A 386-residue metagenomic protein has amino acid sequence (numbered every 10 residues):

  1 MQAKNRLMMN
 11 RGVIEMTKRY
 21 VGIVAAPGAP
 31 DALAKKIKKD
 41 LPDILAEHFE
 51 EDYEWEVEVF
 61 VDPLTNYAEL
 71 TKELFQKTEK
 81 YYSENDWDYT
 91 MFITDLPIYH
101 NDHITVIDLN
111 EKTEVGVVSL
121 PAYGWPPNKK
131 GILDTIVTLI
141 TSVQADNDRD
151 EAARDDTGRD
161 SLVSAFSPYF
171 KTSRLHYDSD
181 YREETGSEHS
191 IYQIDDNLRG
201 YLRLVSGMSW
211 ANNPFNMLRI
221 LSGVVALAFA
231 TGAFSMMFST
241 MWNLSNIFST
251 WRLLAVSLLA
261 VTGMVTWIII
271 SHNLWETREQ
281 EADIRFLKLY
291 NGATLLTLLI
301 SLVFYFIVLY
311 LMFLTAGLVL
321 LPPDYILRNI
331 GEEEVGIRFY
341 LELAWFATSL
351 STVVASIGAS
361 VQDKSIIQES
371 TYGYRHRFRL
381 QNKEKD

Functional and structural regions predicted by a protein language model:
Q2-M8, R203, G207-A211, N216 (+5 more regions): Disordered, low-complexity tails and leader-like regions
A3-D156: Soluble N-terminal domains of membrane-associated systems
I14-M16, E151-L198: Intrinsically disordered, low-complexity non-transmembrane regions of multi-pass membrane transporters
A68, G223, L227, A347: Short, charged/polar micro-motifs that form catalytic or ligand-binding hotspots
P127, G131-D146, G158-K171, R338 (+4 more regions): An N-terminal assembly and electron-transfer interface module characteristic of large anaerobic redox and radical
S164-D178, D196-W210, S239-T250, R285-L299: Hydrophobic alpha-helical transmembrane segments
L175-G232: Cytosolic-side membrane-insertion boundary helix
S235-D386: Generic detector of multi-pass transmembrane helix bundles and their immediately adjacent loops in polytopic membrane
